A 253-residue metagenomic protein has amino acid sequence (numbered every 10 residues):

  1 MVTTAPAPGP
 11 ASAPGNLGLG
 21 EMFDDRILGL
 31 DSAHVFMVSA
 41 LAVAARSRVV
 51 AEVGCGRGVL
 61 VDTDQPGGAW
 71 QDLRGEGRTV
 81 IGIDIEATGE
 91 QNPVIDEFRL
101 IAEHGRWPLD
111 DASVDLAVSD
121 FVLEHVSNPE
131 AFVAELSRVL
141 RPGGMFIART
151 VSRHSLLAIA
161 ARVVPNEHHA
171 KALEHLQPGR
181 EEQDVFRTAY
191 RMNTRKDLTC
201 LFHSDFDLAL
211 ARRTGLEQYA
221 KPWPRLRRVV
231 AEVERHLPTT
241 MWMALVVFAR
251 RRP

Functional and structural regions predicted by a protein language model:
M1-D110, L116-V118, L216, T240-L245: Conserved N-terminal segment of class I S-adenosyl-L-methionine
G15-N16, E130-E135, M145-R252: S-adenosyl-L-methionine-dependent methyltransferase catalytic module, highlighting the catalytic core
V43, D72, R138, C200-L201: Alpha-helical scaffold elements within enzyme catalytic domains, especially in hydrolases
V49, G143-M145: Short glycine-centered segments of the SAM/dcSAM-binding site in methyltransferase folds
P108-D110, S127, T194: GHKL-family ATP-binding catalytic core of two-component histidine kinases
L116-S127: A short SAM/SAH-binding and catalytic strip from SAM-dependent methyltransferases
V126-S127, L140-P142: Helix-to-beta-strand junctions that scaffold the AdoMet/dcAdoMet cofactor pocket in Class I SAM-dependent enzymes
